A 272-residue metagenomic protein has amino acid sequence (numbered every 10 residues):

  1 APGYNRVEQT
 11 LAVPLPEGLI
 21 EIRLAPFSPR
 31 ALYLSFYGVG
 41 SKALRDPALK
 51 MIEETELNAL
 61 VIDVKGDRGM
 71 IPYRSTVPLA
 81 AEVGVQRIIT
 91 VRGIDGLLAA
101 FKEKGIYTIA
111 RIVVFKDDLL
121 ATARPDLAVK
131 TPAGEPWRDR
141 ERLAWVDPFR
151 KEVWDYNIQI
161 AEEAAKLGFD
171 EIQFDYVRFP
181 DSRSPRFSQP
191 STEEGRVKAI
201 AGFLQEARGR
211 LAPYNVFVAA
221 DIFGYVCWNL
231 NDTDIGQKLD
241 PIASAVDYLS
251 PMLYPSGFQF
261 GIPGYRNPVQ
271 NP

Functional and structural regions predicted by a protein language model:
A1-G3: A short, solvent-exposed beta-strand micro-motif common in secreted/extracellular proteins
L11-P29: Extracellular beta-sheet/turn segments enriched in Thr/Pro/Gly and aliphatic residues
F27-G40, A110, F115-K166: Active-site-adjacent "subsite" loops/lids of carbohydrate-active enzymes
A43-M70, E163-Q173, A245-Y248: Catalytic domains of carbohydrate-active enzymes, especially glycoside hydrolases
T55-V91, D181, R186-S188: Aromatic-lined carbohydrate-binding/catalytic grooves of carbohydrate-active enzymes
A59-V64, T90-R138, Q173, N215: Glycine-rich, aromatic-flanked loop segments that form ligand/cofactor-binding clefts across common enzyme folds
K102, Y107-L119, Q173-F174, E194-G236: Aromatic-lined carbohydrate-recognition surfaces of secreted/lumenal glycan-active proteins
F217-G261: Substrate-binding cleft/loops of secretory-pathway carbohydrate-active enzymes
